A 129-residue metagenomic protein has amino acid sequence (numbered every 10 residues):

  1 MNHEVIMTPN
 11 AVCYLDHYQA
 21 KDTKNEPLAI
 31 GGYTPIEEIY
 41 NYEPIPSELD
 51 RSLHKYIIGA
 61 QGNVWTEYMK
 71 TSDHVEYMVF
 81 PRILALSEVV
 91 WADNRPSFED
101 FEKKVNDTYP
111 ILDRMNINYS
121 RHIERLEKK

Functional and structural regions predicted by a protein language model:
M1-K129: Substrate-binding groove of N-acetylhexosamine-processing glycoside hydrolases
